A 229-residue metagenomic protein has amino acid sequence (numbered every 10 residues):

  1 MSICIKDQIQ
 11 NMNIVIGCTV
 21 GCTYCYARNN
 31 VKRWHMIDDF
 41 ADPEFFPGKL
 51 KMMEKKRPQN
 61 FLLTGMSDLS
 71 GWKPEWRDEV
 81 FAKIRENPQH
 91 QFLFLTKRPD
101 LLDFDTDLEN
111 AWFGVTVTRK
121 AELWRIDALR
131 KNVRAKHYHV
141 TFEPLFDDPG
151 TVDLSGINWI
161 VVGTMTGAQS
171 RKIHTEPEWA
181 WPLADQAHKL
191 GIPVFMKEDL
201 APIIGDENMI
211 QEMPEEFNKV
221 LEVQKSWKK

Functional and structural regions predicted by a protein language model:
M1-I9, F146, T151-K229: Auxiliary Fe-S-binding modules of radical SAM enzymes
M1-W112, K120-R134, P149-L154: Conserved Radical SAM active-site core
F61-L63, F92-F94, F113-V115, Y138-F142 (+2 more regions): Hydrophobic faces of well-ordered beta-strands that scaffold small-molecule active sites in alpha/beta enzyme cores
S67, R98-D100, V117-R119, P144-F146 (+2 more regions): Active-site-proximal loop/turn and secondary-structure-junction residues that shape catalytic pockets, frequently
E79-A82, L129-H137, H174-Q186: Long, well-ordered alpha-helical scaffolding segments within enzyme catalytic domains, especially pronounced
E86-F92, R134-H137, A184-V194: Structural alpha-beta junctions
T118, E122, I173-E176: Short capping loops/turns at secondary-structure boundaries
